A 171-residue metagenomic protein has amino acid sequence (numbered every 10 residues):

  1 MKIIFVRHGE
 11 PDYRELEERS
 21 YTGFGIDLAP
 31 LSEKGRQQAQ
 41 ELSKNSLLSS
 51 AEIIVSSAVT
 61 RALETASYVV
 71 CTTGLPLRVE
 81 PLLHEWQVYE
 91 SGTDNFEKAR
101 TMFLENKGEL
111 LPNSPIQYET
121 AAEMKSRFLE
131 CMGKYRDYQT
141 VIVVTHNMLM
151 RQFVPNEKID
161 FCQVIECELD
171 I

Functional and structural regions predicted by a protein language model:
K2-R78, C162-I165: Active-site-proximal alpha-helix that buttresses catalytic centers in soluble enzyme cores
R7, P81-L83, E168-I171: Residues at the C-termini of beta-strands that transition into short coil/loop
D12, W86, M150: Flexible, glycine-rich phosphate/dinucleotide-binding loops and adjacent beta-alpha linkers at cofactor/substrate
E15-L16, S20, G25-P30, C71-R127: Phosphate-handling substructures
S46, R100-F103, M132-Y135: Hydrophobic, Leu/Ile/Phe/Ala-enriched alpha-helical segments that form helix-helix packing faces
S56-T60, L82, V144-M148: Short, well-ordered beta-to-alpha junction loops that form the rim of enzyme active sites and present histidine/acidic
L63, S126-I171: Active-site-adjacent alpha-helix immediately C-terminal to a catalytic or transition-state-stabilizing loop
